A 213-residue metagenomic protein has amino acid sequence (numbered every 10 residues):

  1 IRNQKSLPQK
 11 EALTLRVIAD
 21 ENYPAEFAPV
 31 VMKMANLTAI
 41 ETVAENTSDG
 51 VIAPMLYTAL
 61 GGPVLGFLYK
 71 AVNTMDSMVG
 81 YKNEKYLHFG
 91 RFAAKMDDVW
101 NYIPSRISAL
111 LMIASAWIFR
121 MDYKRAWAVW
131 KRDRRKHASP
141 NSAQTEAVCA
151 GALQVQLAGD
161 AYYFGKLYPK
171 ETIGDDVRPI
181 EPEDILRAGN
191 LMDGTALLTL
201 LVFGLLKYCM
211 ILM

Functional and structural regions predicted by a protein language model:
I1-L68, V72, G80-M213: Hydrophobic alpha-helical transmembrane segments
